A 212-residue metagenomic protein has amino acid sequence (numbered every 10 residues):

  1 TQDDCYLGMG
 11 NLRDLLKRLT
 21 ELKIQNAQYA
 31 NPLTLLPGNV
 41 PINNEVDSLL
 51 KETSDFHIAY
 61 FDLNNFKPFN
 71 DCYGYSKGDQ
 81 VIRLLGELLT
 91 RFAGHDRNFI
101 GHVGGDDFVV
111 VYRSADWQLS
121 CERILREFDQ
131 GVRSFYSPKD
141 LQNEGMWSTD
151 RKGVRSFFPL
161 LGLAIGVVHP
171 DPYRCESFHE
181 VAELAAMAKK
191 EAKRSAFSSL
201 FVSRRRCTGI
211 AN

Functional and structural regions predicted by a protein language model:
T1-Q2, L16-L19, D47: The conserved cystathionine-beta-synthase
T1-R13: A glycine-centered beta-loop-beta connector
T20-E21, Q25, M187, E191 (+1 more regions): C-di-GMP signaling machinery
T20-P41, P68-D71: Amphipathic HAMP/coiled-coil signal-transducing linker helices that couple sensory inputs to cytosolic output domains
Q28, D47-F61, C72, R91-F99 (+3 more regions): Nucleotide second-messenger and two-component phosphorelay signaling modules
G38-H57, K67-T90, G101-G105, V109 (+3 more regions): Conserved long alpha-helical elements within nucleotide-processing catalytic cores of c-di-GMP signaling and class III
G86-E122, R126, Q130-M146: Conserved helix-loop-beta segment at the catalytic/binding core of cyclic-nucleotide signaling proteins
Y136-M187, S199-R205: A short glycine-enriched loop-to-beta-strand structural element that forms part of the catalytic core of nucleotide
